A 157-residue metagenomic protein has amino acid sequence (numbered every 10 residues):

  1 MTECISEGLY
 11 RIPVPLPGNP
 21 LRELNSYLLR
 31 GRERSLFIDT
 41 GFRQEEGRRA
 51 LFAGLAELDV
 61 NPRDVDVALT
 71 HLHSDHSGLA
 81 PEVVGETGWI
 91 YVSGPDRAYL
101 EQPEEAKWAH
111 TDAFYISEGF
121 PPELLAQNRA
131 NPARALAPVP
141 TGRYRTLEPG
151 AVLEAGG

Functional and structural regions predicted by a protein language model:
T2-L58: Conserved beta-strand hairpin/beta-sheet module of binuclear metal-dependent hydrolase folds, prominently
C4, L28, T146-G157: Core dinuclear metal-dependent hydrolase active-site scaffold
G8, G41, G78-L79, G150 (+1 more regions): Glycine-centered flexibility sites
R22-E23, P140, G156: Short, basic and Ser/Thr-rich N-terminal targeting/leader segments
R32-R34, P95, G157: Short loop segments at secondary-structure junctions
E46-R48, A53-A151: Active-site HxH/HxHxD metal-binding segment of metal-dependent hydrolases
